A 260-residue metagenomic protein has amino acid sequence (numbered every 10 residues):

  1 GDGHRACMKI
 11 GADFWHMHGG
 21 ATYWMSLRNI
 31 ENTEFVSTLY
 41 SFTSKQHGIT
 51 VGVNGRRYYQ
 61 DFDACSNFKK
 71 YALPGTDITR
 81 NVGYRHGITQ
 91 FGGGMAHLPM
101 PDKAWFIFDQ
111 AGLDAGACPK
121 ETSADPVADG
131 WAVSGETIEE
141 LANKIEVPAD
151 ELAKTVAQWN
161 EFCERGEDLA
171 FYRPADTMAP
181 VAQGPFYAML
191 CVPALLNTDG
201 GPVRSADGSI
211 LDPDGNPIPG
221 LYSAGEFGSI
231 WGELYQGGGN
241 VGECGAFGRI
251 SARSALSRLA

Functional and structural regions predicted by a protein language model:
G1-I30, V241, F247-I250, S254: Glycine-rich loop(s) and the adjacent beta-strand/alpha-helix scaffold that form part
I10-G19, R57-Y59, D150-A153: Acidic/polar loop patches that form or flank catalytic/metal-binding clefts of enzymes that bind anionic ligands
T22-L27, S66-K69, A194-T198, E226-V241: Glycine-rich phosphate/pyrophosphate-binding beta-alpha loops
F35-P74, N81-G83: Phosphate/diphosphate-binding loops
V51-G52, R204, L211, C244: Hydrophobic alpha-helical segments, especially N-terminal targeting/anchoring helices
R85-F186, S254, R258: Helix-rich C-terminal "cap"/substrate-channel and partner-interaction subdomain that packs against the flavin-binding
E151-W231, Y235: A glycine-rich dinucleotide-binding beta-alpha-beta segment and adjacent secondary-structure elements that constitute
